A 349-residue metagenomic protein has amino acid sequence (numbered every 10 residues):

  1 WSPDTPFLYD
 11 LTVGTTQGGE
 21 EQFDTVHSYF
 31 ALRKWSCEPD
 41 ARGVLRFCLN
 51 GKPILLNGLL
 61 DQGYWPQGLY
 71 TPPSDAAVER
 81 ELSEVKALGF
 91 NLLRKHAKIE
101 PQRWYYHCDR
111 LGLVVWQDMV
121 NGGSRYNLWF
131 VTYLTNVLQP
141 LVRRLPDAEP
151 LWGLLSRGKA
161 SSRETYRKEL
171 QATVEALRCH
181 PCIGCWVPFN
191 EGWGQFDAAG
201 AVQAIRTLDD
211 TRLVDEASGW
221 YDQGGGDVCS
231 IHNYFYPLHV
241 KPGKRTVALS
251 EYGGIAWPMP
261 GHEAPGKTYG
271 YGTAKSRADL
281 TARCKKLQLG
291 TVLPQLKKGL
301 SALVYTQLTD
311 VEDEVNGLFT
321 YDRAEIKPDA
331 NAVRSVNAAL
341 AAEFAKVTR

Functional and structural regions predicted by a protein language model:
W1-H107, L111-V115, E169, G184-C185 (+4 more regions): Secreted/periplasmic carbohydrate-active enzymes, especially glycoside hydrolases
E38, G63-P66, E100-R103, G123-R125 (+5 more regions): Flexible loop/turn segments at secondary-structure boundaries
R42, N127-F130, A201, G226 (+2 more regions): Short aromatic-enriched loop/helix-cap "lid" or pocket-rim segments at secondary-structure transitions that line
K52, W116-L134, K244-H262: Short, solvent-exposed beta-strand-terminating loops
N57-Q62, L69, D118-Q171, E263-T268: Aromatic- and acidic-residue-enriched carbohydrate-binding clefts of CAZyme catalytic domains
L69-A77, L154-T165, G192-W193, K275 (+1 more regions): Short, surface-exposed alpha-helical recognition segments that flank or form part of ligand/macromolecule-binding
R110-G112, L138-V228, I326: Active-site neighborhood of glycoside hydrolase catalytic domains
F189-V292, L296-K297: Extracellular glycoside hydrolase catalytic/binding regions
